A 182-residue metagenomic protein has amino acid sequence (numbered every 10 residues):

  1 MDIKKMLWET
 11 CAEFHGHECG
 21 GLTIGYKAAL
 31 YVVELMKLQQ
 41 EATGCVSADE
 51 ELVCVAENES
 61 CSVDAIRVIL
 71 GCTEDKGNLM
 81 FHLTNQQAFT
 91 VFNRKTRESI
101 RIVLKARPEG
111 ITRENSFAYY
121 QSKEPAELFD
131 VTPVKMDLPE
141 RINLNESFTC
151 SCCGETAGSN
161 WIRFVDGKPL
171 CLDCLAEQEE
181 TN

Functional and structural regions predicted by a protein language model:
M1-F14, C153: Short, hydrophobic/aliphatic alpha-helical segments
F14-A29: Conserved phosphate/anionic-ligand binding catalytic regions in large, soluble enzymes, centered on
G44-C45, E50-V91: A structural-propensity feature for long, helix-poor, extended segments
N78-G110: C-terminal edge-of-domain segments
R97-I100, L104-T149: C-terminal binding/interaction regions
C150-G154, C171-C174: Short cysteine-rich clusters marking metal-coordination/redox-active sites
S159-F164, T181-N182: Short Cys/His-rich "knuckle" micro-motifs
V165-E177: Cysteine-rich micro-motifs
